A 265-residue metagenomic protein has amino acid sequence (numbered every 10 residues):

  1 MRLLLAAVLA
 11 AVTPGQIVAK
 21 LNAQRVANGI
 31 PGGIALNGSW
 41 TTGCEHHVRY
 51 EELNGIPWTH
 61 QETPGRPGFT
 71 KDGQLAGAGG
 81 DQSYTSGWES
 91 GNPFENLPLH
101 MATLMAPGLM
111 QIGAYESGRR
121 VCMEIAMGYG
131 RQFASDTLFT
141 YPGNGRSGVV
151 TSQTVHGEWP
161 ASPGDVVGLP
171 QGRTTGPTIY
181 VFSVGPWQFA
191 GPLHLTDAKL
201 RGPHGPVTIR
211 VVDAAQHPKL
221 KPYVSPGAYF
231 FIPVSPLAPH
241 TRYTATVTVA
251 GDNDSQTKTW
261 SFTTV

Functional and structural regions predicted by a protein language model:
M1-A7: Sec-dependent signal peptide recognition, specifically the positively charged N-region followed immediately by
L9-A198, G202, T244-V247: Functional surface patches built around histidine and acidic residues
V166-V265: Acidic, low-complexity Ser/Thr/Gly/Pro-rich repeat segments typical of extracellular/periplasmic and surface-exposed
